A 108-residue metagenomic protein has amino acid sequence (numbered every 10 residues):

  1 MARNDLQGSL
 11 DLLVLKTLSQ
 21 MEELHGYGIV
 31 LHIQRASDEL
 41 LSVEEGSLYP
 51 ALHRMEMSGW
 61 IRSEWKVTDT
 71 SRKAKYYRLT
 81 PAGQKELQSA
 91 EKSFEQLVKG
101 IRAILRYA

Functional and structural regions predicted by a protein language model:
M1-N4, W65-K66: Short beta-strand/turn micro-motifs at beta-sheet edges
N4-S47: N-terminal helix-turn-helix DNA-binding core of bacterial DNA-binding proteins
L48-M55: Basic amphipathic alpha-helical segments that dock to polyanions
E56-K73, R78: Beta-hairpin "wing" of winged helix-turn-helix
L79-G83: Accessory beta->alpha helical hairpin/"wing" motif in late/C-terminal subdomains of nucleic-acid enzymes
Q84-A108: Amphipathic alpha-helical dimerization/coiled-coil segments that flank or bridge DNA-binding/regulatory modules
